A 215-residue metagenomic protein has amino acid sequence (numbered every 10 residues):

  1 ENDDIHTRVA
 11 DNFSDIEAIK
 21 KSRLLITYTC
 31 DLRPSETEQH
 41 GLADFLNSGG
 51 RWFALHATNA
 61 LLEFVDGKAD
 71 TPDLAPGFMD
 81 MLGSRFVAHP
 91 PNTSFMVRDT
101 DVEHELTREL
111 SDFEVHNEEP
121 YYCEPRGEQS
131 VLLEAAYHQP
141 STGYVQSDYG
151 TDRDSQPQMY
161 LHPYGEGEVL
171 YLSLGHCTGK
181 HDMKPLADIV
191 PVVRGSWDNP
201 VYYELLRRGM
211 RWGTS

Functional and structural regions predicted by a protein language model:
E1-R23, M210, T214: Aromatic-Pro/Gly-enriched surface loop or interdomain linker that acts as a lid/target-recognition segment
R8-V9, L24-Y28, R51-L55, V131-L133 (+1 more regions): Structural recognition of the beta-strand scaffold that forms the well-ordered cores of secreted hydrolase catalytic
F13-E17, D31-E36, D148-T151: Acidic-and-aromatic substrate-binding clefts and catalytic sites of carbohydrate-active enzymes
D15, L32, N59-L61, A136-P140 (+3 more regions): Short, solvent-exposed loop/turn segments at secondary-structure junctions
L24-R33, G195-S196: The substrate-binding groove and active-site-proximal loops of carbohydrate-active enzymes, especially glycoside
L32-E109: A glycine-rich, often tryptophan-bearing local segment used as a flexible ligand/cofactor-contacting loop or short
S84-R85, H89-S173: Catalytic beta-strand/loop cores that center a nucleophilic Ser/Cys/Thr and support acyl-enzyme chemistry
S147-Q158, P163-S215: Extracellular ligand-binding/catalytic regions of CAZymes and related secreted enzymes and adhesion modules
